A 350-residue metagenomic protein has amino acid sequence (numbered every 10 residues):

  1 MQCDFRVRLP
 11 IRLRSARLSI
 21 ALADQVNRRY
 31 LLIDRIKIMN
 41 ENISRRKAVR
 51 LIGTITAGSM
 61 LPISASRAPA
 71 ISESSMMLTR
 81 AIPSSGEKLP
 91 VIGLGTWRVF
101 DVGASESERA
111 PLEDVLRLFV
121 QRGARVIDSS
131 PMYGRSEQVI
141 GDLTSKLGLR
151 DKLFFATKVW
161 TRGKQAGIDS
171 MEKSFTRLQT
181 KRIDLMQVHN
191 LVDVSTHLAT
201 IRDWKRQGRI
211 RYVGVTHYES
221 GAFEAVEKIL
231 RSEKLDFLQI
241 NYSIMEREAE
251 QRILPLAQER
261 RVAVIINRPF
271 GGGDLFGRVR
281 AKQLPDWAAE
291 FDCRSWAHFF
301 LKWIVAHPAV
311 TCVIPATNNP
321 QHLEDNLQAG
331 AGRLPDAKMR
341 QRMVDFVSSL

Functional and structural regions predicted by a protein language model:
I11, L18-I43: Secretory targeting signals
I36-T56: N-terminal secretory signal peptides and thylakoid transit peptides that target proteins across membranes
I55-S59, F237, R252-L350: Structured C-terminal cap/extension of enzyme domains
I63-G93, S105-E106: C-terminal segment of N-terminal export signals and the immediately downstream linker at the start of the mature
I82, L94, I127, I140 (+8 more regions): Conserved, mostly hydrophobic/aromatic
W97-R109, K158-K164, E290: Active-site mouth loops of central-metabolism enzymes
G103, R162-E248, R252, E259-I265 (+1 more regions): Glycine/proline-rich, positively charged, aromatic-decorated active-site loop/lid region on the catalytic face
